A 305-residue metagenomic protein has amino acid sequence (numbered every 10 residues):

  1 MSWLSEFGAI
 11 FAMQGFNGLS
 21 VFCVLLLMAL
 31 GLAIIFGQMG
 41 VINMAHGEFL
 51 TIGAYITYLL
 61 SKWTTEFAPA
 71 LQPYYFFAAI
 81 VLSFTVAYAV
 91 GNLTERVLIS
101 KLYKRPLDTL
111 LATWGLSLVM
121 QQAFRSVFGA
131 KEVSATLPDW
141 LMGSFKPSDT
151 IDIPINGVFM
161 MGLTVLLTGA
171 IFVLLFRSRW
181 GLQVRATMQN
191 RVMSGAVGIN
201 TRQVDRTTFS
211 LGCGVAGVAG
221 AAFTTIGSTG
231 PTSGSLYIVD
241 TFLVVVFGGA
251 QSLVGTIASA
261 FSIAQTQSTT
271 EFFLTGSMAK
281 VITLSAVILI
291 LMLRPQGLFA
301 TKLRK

Functional and structural regions predicted by a protein language model:
M1-M28, I56, A68-A78, R105-L110 (+2 more regions): Membrane-interfacial amphipathic/re-entrant helices at transmembrane-helix boundaries
I10-N17, L174-R179, D205-Q251, Q267-V281: Inter-helical junctions in multi-pass inner-membrane proteins, predominant in energy-converting antiporter-like
A12-L60, L93, V97-D108, F247-L253: Single transmembrane alpha-helix segments in multi-pass membrane proteins
L32, A45-T65, A112, L116 (+4 more regions): Hydrophobic alpha-helical segments within and immediately flanking transmembrane helices of multi-pass membrane proteins
G37-A45, A89-V133, L174-G181, A186 (+2 more regions): Short loop segments and helix-boundary regions at transmembrane helix junctions of multi-pass inner-membrane proteins
P69-L116, A123, A170, A258-I263 (+1 more regions): Alpha-helical transmembrane segments within multi-pass membrane transporters and channels
K101-L102, P106-R177, V204-T207, T269 (+4 more regions): Transmembrane helix-bundle core of multi-pass membrane transporters and related energy-transducing complexes
T150-T229, L253-A258: Helix-loop-helix "hairpin" substructures at the membrane interface of multi-pass membrane proteins
